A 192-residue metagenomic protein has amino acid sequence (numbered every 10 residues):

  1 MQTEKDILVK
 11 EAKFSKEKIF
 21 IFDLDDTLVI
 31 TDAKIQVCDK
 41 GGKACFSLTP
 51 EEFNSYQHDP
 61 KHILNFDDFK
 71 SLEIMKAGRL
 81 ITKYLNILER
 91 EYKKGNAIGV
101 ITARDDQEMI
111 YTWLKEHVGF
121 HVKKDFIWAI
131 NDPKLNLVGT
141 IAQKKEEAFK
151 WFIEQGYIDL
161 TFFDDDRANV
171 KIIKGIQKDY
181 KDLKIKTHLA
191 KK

Functional and structural regions predicted by a protein language model:
T3, K13-N136: Alpha-helical substrate-recognition element adjacent to the catalytic core
K5-S15, F149, I153-E154: A short acidic-Thr-Gly-centered motif at the start of a beta-strand
K18-F20, K144-R167, I173: Conserved Lys-Pro-Asp/Glu-containing loop-to-beta segment of HAD-superfamily phosphomonoesterases, centered on
A97, D159, K184-K186: Residues at the starts of beta-strands that form the adenosine-phosphate
Q107, L114, T140-W151: Short loop-to-alpha-helix "cap/lid" segments that border enzyme active sites across diverse enzyme classes
Y111-F120, K171-K181: Short, aromatic/basic amphipathic alpha-helical patches
D125-P133, D182-K192: A generic structural motif
